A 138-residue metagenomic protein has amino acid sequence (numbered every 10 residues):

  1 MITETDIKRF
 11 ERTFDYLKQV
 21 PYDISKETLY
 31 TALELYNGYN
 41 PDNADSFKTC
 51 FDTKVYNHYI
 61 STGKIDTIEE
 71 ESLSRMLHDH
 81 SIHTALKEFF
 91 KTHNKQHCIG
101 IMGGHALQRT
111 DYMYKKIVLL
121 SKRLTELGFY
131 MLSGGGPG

Functional and structural regions predicted by a protein language model:
E4: Conserved active-site loop/cleft motifs that coordinate metal ions or position small ligands
I7-F10, F14-G138: Glycine-rich beta-alpha loop segments
